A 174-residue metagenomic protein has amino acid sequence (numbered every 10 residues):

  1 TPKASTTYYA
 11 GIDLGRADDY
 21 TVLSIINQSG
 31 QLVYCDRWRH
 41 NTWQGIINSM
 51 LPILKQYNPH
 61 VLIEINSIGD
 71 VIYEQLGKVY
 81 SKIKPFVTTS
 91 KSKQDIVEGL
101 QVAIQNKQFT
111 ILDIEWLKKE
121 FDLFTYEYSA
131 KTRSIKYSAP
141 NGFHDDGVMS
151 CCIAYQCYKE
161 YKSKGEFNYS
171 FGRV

Functional and structural regions predicted by a protein language model:
T1-S90, Q94, E98, V102 (+1 more regions): RNase H-like, metal-dependent nuclease domains and their acidic two-metal-ion catalytic environment used
